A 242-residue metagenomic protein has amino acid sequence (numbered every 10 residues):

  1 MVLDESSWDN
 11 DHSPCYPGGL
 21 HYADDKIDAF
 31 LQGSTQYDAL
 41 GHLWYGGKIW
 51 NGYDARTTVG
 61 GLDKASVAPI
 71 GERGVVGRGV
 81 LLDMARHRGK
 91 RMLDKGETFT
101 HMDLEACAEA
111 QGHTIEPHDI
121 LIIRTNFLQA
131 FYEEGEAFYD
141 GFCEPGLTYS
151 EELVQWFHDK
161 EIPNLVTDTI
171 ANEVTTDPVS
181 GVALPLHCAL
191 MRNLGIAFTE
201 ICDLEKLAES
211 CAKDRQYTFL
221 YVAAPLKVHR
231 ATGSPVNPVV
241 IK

Functional and structural regions predicted by a protein language model:
M1-K242: Active-/binding-site microenvironments in catalytic and ligand-binding cores
